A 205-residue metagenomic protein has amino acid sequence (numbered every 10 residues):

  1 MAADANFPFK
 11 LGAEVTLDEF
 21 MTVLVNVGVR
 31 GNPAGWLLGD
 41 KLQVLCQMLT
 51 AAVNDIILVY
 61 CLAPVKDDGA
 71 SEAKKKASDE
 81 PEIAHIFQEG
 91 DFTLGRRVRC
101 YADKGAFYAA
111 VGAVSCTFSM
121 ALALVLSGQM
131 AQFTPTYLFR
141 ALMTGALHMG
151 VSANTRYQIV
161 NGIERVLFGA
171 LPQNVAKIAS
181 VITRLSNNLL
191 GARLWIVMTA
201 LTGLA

Functional and structural regions predicted by a protein language model:
M1-A205: Glycine-rich, hydrophobic membrane-spanning regions of integral membrane proteins that mediate transport
